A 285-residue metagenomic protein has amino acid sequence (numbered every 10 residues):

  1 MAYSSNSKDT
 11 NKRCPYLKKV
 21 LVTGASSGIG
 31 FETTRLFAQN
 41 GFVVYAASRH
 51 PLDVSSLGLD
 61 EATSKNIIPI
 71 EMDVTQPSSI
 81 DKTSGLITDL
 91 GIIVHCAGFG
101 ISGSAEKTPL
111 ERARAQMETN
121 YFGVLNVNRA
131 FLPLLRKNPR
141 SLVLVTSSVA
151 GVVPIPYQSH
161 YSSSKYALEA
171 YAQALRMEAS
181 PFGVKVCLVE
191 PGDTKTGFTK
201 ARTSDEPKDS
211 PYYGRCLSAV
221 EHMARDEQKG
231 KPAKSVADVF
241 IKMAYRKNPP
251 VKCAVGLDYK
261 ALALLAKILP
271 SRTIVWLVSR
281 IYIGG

Functional and structural regions predicted by a protein language model:
S26-G28: Conserved glycine-rich cofactor-binding loop
N40-S56: Conserved glycine-rich Rossmann-like NAD(P)H-binding loop of the short-chain dehydrogenase/reductase
T63-P77: Rossmann-fold cofactor-recognition segment
S104-A105, P109-R114: Substrate-binding pocket helix/loop in short-chain dehydrogenase/reductase
N128, S164-A167: Active-site helix of classical SDR
S148: Residue(s) in the substrate-gating loop at a strand-loop-helix junction that position the organic substrate next
P181-P250: SDR active-site lid
